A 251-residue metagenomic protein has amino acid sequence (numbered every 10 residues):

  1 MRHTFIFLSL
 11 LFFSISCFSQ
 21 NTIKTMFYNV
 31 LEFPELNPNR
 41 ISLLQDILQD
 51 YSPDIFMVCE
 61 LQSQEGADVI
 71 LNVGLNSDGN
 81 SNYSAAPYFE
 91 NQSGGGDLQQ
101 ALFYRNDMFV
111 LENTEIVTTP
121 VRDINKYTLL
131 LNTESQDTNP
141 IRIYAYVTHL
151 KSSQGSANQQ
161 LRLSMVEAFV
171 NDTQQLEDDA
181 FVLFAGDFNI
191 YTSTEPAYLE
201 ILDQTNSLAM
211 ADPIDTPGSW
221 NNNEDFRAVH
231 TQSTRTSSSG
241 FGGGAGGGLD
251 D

Functional and structural regions predicted by a protein language model:
M1-N21: Bacterial Sec-dependent N-terminal signal peptides
Q20-D251: Divalent cation-coordinating acidic motifs and surrounding scaffolds that mediate Ca2+/Mg2+/Mn2+/Zn2+-dependent binding
